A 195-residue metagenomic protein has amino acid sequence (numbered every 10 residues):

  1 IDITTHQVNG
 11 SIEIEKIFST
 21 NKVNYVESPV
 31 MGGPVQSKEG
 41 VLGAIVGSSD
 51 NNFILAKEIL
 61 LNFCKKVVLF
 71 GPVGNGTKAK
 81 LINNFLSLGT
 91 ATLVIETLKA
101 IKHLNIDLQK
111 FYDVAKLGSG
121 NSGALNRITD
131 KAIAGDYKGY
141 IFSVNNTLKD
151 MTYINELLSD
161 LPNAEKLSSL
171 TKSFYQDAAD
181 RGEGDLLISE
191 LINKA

Functional and structural regions predicted by a protein language model:
T5-L88: Rossmann-fold dinucleotide-binding core
N75-E190, K194-A195: Helical "substrate-binding/catalytic lid" subdomain of Rossmann-like NAD(P)-dependent dehydrogenases/reductases
